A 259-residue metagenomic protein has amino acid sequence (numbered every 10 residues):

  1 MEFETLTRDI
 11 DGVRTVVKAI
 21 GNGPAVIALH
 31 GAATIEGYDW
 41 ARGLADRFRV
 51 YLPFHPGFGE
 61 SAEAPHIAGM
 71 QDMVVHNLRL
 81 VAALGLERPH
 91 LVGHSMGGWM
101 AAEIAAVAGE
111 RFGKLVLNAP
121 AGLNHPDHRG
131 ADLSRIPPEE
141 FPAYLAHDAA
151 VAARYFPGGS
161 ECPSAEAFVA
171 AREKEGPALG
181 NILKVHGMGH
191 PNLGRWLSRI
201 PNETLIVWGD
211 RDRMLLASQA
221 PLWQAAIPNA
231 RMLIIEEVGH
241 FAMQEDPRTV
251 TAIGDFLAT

Functional and structural regions predicted by a protein language model:
I10, I20, Y51-V92, T251: Active-site loop/oxyanion-hole signature of alpha/beta-hydrolase fold enzymes
D11-A62: Conserved HGGG/HGGXW glycine-rich cap/lid loop of the alpha/beta-hydrolase fold
A32, D210-D212, E237-G239: Acidic beta-to-alpha connecting loop that harbors the catalytic carboxylate
G93, G97, A101: Gly/Ala-rich beta-loop-alpha elbow adjacent to hydrolase catalytic centers
A102-A106, G113-L145: Flexible "cap/lid" loop of the alpha/beta hydrolase fold
P126-D132, P142-N202: Conserved alpha/beta-hydrolase catalytic His-Asp/Glu region
I182-A225, I234: Conserved serine/cysteine hydrolase catalytic core
V238-P247: Catalytic histidine-centered segment of alpha/beta-hydrolase-like enzymes
